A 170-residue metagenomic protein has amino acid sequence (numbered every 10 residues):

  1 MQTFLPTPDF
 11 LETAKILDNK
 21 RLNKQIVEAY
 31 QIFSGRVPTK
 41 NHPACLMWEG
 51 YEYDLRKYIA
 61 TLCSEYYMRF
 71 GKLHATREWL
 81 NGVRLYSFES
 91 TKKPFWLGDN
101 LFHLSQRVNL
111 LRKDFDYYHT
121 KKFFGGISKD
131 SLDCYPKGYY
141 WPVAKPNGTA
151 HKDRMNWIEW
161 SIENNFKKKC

Functional and structural regions predicted by a protein language model:
M1-G35, T39, C45-C170: Sequence termini and other peripheral, non-core segments
